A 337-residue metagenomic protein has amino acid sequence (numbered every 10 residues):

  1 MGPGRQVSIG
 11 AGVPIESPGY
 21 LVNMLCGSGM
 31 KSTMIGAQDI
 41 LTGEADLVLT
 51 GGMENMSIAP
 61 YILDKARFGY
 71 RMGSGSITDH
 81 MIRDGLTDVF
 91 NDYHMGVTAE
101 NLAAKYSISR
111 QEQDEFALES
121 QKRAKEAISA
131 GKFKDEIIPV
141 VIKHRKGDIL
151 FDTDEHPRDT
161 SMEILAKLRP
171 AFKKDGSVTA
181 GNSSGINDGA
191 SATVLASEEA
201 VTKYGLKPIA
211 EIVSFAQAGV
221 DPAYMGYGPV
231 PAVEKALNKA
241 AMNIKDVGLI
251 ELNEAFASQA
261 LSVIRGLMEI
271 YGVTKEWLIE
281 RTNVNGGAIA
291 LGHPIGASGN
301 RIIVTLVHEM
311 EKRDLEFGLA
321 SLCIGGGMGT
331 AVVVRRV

Functional and structural regions predicted by a protein language model:
M1-A45, F90-H94, D159-G185, I270-R301 (+1 more regions): Conserved catalytic cysteine-centered active-site region of acyl-thioester-dependent Claisen-condensing enzymes
M1-V48, G52-R71, I137-D152, A223 (+1 more regions): Conserved beta-ketoacyl condensing-enzyme motif
P18-N23, V48-M53, E112-E119, I137-V141 (+4 more regions): Beta-strand segments within the central parallel beta-sheet cores of soluble alpha/beta enzyme folds
V22-E54, A103-K132, A192-E199, I264 (+2 more regions): Active-site-proximal alpha-helical scaffold in enzymes
L47-N101: Flexible glycine-/small-residue-enriched beta->alpha junction loops that bind anionic phosphate/pyrophosphate groups
I77, M162-Y227, P231, K239-A240 (+3 more regions): Condensing-enzyme catalytic core mediating Claisen C-C bond formation in acyl metabolism
E100, E136, H144, V213-A216 (+1 more regions): Active-site pocket-lining segment
E112-K203, R265-R281: N-terminal extracellular/periplasmic Venus flytrap/periplasmic-binding protein-like
